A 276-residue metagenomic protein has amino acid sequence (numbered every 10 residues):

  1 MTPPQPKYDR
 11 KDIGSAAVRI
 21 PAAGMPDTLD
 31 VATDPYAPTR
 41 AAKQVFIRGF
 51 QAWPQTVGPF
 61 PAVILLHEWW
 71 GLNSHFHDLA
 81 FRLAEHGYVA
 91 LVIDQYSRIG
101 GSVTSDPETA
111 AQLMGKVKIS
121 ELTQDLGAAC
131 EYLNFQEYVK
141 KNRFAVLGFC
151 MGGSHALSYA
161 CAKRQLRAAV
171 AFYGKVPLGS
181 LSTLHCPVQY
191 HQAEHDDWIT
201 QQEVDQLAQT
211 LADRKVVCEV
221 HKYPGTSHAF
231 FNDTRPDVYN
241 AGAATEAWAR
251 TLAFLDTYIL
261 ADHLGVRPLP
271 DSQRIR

Functional and structural regions predicted by a protein language model:
M1-R276: N-terminal cap/leader regions of alpha/beta-hydrolase-fold enzymes, predominantly small-molecule hydrolases
